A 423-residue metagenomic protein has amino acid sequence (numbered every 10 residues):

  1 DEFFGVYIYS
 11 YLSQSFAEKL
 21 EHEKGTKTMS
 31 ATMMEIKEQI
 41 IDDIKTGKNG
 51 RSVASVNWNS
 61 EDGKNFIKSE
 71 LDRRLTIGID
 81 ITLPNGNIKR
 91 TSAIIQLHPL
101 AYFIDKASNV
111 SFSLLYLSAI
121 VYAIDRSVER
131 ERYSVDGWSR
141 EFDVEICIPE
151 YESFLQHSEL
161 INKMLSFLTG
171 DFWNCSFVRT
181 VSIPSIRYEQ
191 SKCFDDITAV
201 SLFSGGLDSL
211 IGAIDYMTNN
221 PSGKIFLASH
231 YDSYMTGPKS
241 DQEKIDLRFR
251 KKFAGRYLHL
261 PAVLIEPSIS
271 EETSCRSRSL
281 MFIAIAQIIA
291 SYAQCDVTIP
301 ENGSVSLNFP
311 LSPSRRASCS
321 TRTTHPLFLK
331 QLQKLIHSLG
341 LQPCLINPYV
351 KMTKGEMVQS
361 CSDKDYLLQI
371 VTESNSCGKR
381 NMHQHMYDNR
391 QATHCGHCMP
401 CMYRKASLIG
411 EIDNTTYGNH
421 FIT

Functional and structural regions predicted by a protein language model:
F3, S15, L20-H22: Cationic, low-complexity basic patches in intrinsically disordered or flexible, solvent-exposed regions
G5-S13: Compositionally biased low-complexity segments enriched in histidine and/or tyrosine
A17, T26-T28, T32: Ala/Thr-enriched low-complexity intrinsically disordered regions
S30-S201, A213-K224, A228-R256, L260-P261: RNA-binding accessory domains that recognize and position tRNA/RNA substrates
M33, I41-T76, D80-T82, H98-Y102 (+5 more regions): ATP/NTP-dependent adenylation/nucleotidyl-transfer catalytic domains that generate, transfer, or process NMP-activated
S204: Metallo-beta-lactamase
D208: Hydrophobic/small residue at the entry helix of a nucleotide-binding pocket
H230-Q369: ATP-dependent adenylate-handling ligase core
